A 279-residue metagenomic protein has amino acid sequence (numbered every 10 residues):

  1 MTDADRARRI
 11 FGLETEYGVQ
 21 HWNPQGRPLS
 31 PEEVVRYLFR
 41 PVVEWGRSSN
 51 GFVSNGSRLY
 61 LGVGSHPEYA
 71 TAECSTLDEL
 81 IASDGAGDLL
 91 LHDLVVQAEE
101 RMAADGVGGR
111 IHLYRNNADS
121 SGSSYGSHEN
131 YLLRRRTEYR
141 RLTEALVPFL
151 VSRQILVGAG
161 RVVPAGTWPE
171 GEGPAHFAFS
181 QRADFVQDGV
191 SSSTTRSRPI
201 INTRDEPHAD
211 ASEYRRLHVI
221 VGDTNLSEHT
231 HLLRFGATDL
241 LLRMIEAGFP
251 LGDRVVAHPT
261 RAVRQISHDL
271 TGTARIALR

Functional and structural regions predicted by a protein language model:
M1-Y114, S123, E144-A159, V163 (+2 more regions): Terminal catalytic/cofactor-binding subdomain
I111-A118, F179: Extended, compositionally biased low-complexity polar/Lys-Gly-rich tracts and adjacent boundary/linker regions are
N116-R134: Histidine-centered divalent-metal-coordination microenvironment in nucleic-acid enzymes
H128, R135-R136, V186-G189, H218-I220: The feature captures the catalytic groove of carbohydrate-active enzymes
L133, Q181-A183, V221-D223: Short, structured patches in soluble enzyme cores that scaffold and shape functional sites
R134-R135, R141-Q181: An exposed, glycine/acidic-rich loop-and-rim segment of catalytic or binding clefts
P169, P174-F177, R182-P199: Amphipathic alpha-helical dimerization/protein-protein interaction segment
